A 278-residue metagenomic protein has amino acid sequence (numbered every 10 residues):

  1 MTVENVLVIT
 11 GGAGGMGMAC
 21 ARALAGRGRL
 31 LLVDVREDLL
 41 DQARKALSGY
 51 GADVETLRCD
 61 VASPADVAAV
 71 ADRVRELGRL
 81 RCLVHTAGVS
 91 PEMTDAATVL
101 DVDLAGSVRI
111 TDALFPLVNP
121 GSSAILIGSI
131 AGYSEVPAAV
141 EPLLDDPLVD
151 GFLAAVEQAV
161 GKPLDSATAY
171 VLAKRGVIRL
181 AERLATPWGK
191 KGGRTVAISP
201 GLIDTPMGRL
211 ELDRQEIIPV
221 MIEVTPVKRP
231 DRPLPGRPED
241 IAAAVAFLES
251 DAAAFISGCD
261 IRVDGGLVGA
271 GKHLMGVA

Functional and structural regions predicted by a protein language model:
T2-L31: Canonical Rossmann dinucleotide-binding motif of NAD(H)/NADP(H)-dependent dehydrogenases/reductases, specifically
G26-A43: Conserved glycine-rich Rossmann-like NAD(P)H-binding loop of the short-chain dehydrogenase/reductase
L47-A65: Rossmann-fold cofactor-recognition segment
G88-M93, P120-K190, L202-T205, V227: Catalytic loop of short-chain dehydrogenase/reductase
Y133, P200-L210, R214, P219: Short, flexible catalytic-loop segment of classical short-chain dehydrogenase/reductase
R194, I256-G258: Short, small/polar-rich loop/turn modules that mediate ligand/substrate recognition or access, typified
D204, P226-I241, A252: A conserved structural motif in NAD(P)-dependent oxidoreductases
